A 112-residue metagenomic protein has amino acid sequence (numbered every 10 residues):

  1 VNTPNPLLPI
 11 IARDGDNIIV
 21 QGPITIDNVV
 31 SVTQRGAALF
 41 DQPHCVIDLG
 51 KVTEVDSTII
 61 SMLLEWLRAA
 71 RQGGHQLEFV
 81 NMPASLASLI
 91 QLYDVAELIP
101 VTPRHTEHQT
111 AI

Functional and structural regions predicted by a protein language model:
V1-V55, E65-I112: STAS-like cytosolic regulatory interaction modules
